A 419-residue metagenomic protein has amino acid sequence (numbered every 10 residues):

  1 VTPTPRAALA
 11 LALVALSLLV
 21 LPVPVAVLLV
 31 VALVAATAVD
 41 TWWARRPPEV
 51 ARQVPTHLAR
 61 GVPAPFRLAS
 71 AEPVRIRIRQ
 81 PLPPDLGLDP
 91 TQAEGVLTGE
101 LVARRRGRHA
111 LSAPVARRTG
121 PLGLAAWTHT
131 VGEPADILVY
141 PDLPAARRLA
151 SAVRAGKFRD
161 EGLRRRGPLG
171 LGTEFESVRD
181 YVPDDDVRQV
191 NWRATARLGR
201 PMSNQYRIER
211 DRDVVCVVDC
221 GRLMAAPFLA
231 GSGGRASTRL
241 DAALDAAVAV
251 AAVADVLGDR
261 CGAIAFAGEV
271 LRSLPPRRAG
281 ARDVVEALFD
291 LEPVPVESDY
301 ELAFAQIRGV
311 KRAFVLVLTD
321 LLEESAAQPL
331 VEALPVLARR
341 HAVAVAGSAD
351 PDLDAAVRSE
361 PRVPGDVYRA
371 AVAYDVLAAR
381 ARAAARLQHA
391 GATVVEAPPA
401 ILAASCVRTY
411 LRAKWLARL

Functional and structural regions predicted by a protein language model:
V1-A51: Extracellular/lumenal glycan-associated context and N-glycosylation machinery
L19-A26, T91-E94, R104-A110, R166-L171 (+2 more regions): An N-terminal domain-start capping segment
A32-D160: Membrane-proximal, non-transmembrane interaction regions of membrane/secretory-pathway proteins
P48, E133, R188, D259 (+1 more regions): Residue-level signal for beta-strand positions within conserved beta-sheet cores that form or flank
L58-V62, A93-G95, R105-R108, L169-G172 (+5 more regions): Short flexible coil/turn linkers enriched for glycine and charged/polar residues that connect secondary-structure
R108, G172-F175, L377-A384: Amphipathic alpha-helical transducer elements in NTP-driven molecular machines
V115-L198, S203-R210, C216: Cytosol-/stroma-facing membrane-proximal "stalk/adaptor" domains immediately downstream of transmembrane anchors
A145-A150, D160, P183-D184, R193-A194 (+2 more regions): Exposed, interaction-prone extracellular/peripheral surfaces
